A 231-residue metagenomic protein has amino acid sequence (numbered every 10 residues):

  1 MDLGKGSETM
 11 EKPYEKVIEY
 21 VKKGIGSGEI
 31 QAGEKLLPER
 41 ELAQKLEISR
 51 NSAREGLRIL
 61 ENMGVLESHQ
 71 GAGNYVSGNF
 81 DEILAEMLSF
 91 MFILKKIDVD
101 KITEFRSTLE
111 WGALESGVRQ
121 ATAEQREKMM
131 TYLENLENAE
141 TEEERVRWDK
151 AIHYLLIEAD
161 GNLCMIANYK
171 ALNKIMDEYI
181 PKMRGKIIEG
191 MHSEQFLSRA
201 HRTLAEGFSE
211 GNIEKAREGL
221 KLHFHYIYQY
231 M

Functional and structural regions predicted by a protein language model:
M1-F105, L109, E115, R119: Short linear motifs at protein or domain termini
E82-I83, T108, E127, T131 (+1 more regions): Alpha-helical structural segments
A85, F90-I93, F105-A121, A151-G190 (+1 more regions): Hydrophobic, amphipathic alpha-helical faces that serve as interaction scaffolds
E110-W111, L133, D149-H153, S198-R202: Residue-level signal for cytosolic alpha-helical hairpin/rod architecture
R126-M130, V146, I166, R217: Conserved positions within tetratricopeptide repeat
M130-L133, E137-N138, K170, K174-M231: C-terminal all-alpha effector/ligand-binding and dimerization domain of prokaryotic HTH-type transcriptional repressors
